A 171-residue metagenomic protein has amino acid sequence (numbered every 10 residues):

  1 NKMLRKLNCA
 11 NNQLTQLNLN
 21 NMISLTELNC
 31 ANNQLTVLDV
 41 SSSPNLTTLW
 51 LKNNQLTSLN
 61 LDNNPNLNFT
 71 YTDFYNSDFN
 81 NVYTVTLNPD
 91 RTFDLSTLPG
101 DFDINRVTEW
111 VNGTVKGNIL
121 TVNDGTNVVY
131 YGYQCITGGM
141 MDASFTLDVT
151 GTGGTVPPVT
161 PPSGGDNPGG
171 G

Functional and structural regions predicted by a protein language model:
L4, L14, L25, L35 (+3 more regions): Conserved hydrophobic position(s) of the canonical leucine-rich repeat
N12, N33, L51-N54, T72-S77: Consensus "Asn ladder" position of solenoid repeat domains
L17-L19, L38-V40, L49, L59 (+1 more regions): Canonical leucine-rich repeat
D94-N118: Change to "...patches in solvent-exposed regions of secreted, membrane-anchored, or virion-exposed structural
D124-G139: Append "Rare intracellular matches occur via the same short Y/T/C beta-strand/loop motifs
I136-G154: Edge beta-strands of extracellular beta-sandwich domains
T152-G171: Ser/Thr/Gly/Pro-rich low-complexity, disordered linker/stalk segments of secreted and cell-surface proteins
